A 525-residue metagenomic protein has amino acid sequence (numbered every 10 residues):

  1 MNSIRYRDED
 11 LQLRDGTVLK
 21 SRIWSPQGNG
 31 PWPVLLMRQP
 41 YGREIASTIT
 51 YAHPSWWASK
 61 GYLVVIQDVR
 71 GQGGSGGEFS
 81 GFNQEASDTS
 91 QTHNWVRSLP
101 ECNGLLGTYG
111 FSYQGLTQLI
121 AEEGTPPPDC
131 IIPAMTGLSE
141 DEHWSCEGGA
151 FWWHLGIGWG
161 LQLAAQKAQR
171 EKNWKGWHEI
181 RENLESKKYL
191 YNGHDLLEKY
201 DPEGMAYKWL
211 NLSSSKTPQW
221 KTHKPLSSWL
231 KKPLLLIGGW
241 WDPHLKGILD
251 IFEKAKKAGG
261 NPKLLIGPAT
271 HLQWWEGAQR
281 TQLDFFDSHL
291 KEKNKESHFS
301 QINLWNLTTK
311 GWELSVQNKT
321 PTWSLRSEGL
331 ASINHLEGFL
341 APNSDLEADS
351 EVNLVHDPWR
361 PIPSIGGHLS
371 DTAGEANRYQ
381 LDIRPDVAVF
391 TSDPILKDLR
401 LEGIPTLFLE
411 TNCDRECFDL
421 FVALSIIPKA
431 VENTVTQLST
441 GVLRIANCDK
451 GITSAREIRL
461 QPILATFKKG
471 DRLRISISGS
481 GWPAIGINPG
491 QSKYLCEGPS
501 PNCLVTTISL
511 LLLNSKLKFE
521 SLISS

Functional and structural regions predicted by a protein language model:
M1-G28, I395-K397: N-terminal cap/lid segment of alpha/beta-hydrolase-fold proteins
R5-D10, K293-S525: Glycine/threonine-rich phosphate-binding loop and adjacent beta-strand/alpha-helix elements that clamp
G28-W32, M37-K60, V65-Q67, Q72-G74 (+2 more regions): Short substrate-entry loop that stabilizes the transition state in hydrolases
Y51, S59, E123-G124, P128-W229: Accessory cap/linker subdomain of secreted extracellular hydrolases
G81-L99: Alpha/beta-hydrolase active-site loop
E101-Y113: Alpha/beta-hydrolase fold nucleophile elbow
Q114-P126: Short glycine-enriched nucleophile-adjacent loop and the immediately C-terminal alpha-helix near the catalytic center
L230, L236-G238: Short beta-strand/loop motif that positions the catalytic acidic residue of the alpha/beta-hydrolase fold
